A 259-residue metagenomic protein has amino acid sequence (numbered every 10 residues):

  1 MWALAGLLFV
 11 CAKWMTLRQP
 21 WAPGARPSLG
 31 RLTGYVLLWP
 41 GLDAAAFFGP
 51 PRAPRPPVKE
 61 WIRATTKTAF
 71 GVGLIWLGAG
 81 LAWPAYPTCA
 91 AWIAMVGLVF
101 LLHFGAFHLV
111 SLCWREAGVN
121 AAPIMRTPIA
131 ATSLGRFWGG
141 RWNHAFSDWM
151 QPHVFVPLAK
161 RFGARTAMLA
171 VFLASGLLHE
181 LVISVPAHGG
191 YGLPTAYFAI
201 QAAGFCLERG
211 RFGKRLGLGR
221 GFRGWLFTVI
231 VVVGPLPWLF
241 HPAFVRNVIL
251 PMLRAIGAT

Functional and structural regions predicted by a protein language model:
M1, A64, A91-M95, A164-M168 (+2 more regions): Residue-level signature of transmembrane alpha-helical entry/exit and packing/kink sites in multi-pass membrane
M1-M125, I129-G135: Intramembrane catalytic core of multi-pass membrane enzymes that act on lipidic substrates
G6-K13, F100-F107, S111, F172-G176 (+2 more regions): Alpha-helical transmembrane segments of multi-pass membrane proteins
A12-W21, I75-W83, R211-K214, G234-A255: Specific lipid-exposed transmembrane alpha-helices and their immediate membrane-water interface residues in multi-pass
T16-P20, G49, F155, I183 (+1 more regions): Alpha-helical transmembrane segments and their lipid-water interface positions in multi-pass membrane proteins
G24, G190-Y191, F212: Single-residue recognition of alpha-helix boundary sites
F104, S111-S184, R215-T259: Membrane-interfacial catalytic/cofactor-binding modules of polytopic membrane enzymes
I183-T195: Interfacial helix-loop-helix junctions of multi-pass membrane proteins
